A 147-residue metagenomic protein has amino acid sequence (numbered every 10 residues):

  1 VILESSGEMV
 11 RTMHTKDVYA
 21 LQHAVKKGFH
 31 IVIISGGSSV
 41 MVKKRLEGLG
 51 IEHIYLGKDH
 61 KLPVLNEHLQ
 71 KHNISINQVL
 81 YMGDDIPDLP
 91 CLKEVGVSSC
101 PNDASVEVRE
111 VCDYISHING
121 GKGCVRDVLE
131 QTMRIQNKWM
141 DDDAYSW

Functional and structural regions predicted by a protein language model:
V1-H30: Active-site neighborhood of HAD-like aspartate-dependent phosphohydrolases
L3-G7, M13-H14, L49, H53-I54 (+1 more regions): Mg2+-dependent phosphoryl-transfer enzymes with acidic/Ser/Thr/Gly-rich catalytic loops
T12-K16, I34-S39, C100-P101: Short hydrophobic/aromatic-rich motifs at helix boundaries and adjacent loops
Y19-A20, M41, V64, P87: Short Gly/charged-rich anion-binding patches and loops
A20-K44, L56, L92: Substrate-recognition element of Asp-dependent hydrolases with the DxDx(T/V) motif
D59: Conserved active-site-adjacent core of cysteine acyl-enzyme catalytic domains
